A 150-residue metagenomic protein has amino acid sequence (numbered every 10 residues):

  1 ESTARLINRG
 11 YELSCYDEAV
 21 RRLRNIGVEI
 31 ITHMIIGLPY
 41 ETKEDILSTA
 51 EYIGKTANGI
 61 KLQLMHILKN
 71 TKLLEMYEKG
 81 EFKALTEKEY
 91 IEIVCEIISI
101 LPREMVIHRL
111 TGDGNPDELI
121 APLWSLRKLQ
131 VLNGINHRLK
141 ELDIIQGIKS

Functional and structural regions predicted by a protein language model:
E1-G27, I36-T56, E75-K88: Conserved non-cysteine loop/helix-boundary elements of the Radical SAM core domain that shape
S2, K61-L64: Bacterial c-di-GMP phosphodiesterase catalytic domain signature
R24-I30, T56-N58, L101-M105: Short, well-ordered coil/turn segments that N-cap beta-strands
T32, T49, T71: Ser/Thr-centric signal marking residues that sit in or immediately flank functional binding/regulatory motifs
I35-I36, Q63-I67: Histidine- and/or cysteine-centered catalytic micro-motif in compact active-site loops
G59, H66-S150: Auxiliary Fe-S-binding modules of radical SAM enzymes
